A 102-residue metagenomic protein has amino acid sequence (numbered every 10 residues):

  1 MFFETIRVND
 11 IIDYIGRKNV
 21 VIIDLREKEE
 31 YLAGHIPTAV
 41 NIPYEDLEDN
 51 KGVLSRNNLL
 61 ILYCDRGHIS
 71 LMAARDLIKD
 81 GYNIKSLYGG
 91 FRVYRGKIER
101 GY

Functional and structural regions predicted by a protein language model:
M1-V20, K28-L59, H68-Y102: Rhodanese-like catalytic fold shared by cysteine-dependent sulfurtransferases and DSP/PTP-type phosphatases
D24: N-terminal glycine-rich beta->alpha transition that marks the start or flank of a dinucleotide-binding site
Y63-C64: Short, surface-exposed ligand- or partner-binding patches at beta-edge/loop junctions that are enriched in aromatics
